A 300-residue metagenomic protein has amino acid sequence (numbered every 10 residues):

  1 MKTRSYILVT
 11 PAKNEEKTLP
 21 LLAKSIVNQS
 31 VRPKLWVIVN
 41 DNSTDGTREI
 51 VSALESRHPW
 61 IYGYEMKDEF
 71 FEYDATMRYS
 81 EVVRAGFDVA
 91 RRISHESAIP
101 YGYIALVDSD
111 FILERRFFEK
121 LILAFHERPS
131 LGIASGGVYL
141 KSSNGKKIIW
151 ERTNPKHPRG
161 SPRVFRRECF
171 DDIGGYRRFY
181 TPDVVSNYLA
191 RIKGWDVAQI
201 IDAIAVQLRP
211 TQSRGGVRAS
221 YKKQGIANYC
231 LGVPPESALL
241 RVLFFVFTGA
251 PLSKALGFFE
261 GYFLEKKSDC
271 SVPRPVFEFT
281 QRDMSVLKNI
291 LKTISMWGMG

Functional and structural regions predicted by a protein language model:
M1-N28: N-proximal low-complexity "stem/linker" segments adjacent to membrane-targeting elements
K24-E72: Acidic donor-binding segment of Leloir-type glycosyltransferases
P59-Y101: Active-site-proximal specificity loops/subdomain of glycosyltransferases
A98-I112: Short beta-strand-to-loop acidic/aromatic patch adjacent to the donor-nucleotide binding site
I112-I149: Conserved donor NDP-sugar-binding/catalytic core segment of glycosyltransferases
R159-G174: Conserved nucleotide-sugar donor-binding and metal-coordinating catalytic region shared by glycosyltransferases
Y176-R241: Catalytic donor/gating beta->alpha subdomain of glycosyltransferases that bind UDP-sugars
S220-G300: Non-catalytic, C-terminal membrane-associated alpha-helical segments of glycosyltransferases
